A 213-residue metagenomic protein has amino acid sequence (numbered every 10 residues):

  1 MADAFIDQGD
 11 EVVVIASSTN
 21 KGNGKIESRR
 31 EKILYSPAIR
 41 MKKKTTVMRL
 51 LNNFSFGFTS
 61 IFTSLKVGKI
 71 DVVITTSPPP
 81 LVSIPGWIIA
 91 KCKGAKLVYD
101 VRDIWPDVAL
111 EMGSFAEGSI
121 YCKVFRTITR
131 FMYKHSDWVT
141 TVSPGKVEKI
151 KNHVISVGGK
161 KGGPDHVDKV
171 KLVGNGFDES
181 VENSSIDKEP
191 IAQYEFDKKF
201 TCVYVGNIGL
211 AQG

Functional and structural regions predicted by a protein language model:
M1-R29, L34-P37: N-terminal subdomain of nucleotide-sugar transferases
S18, G145, G176: Carbohydrate-associated surface elements
G22, F54-S60, I70-A95, Y99-V108: An aromatic- and histidine-rich active-site surface loop
K25-E27, I155-K160, D178, N183-F196 (+1 more regions): A short helix/loop element that forms part of the nucleotide-sugar donor recognition site in Leloir-type
K32-F62, G113-E117, Y121: A short, charged, and often flexible helix/loop element on the N-terminal side of the glycosyltransferase catalytic
F62-L65, L81-I84, I88-C92, S119-V139: Membrane-proximal helix-turn-helix segments that form the acceptor-binding/catalytic region of lipid-linked
K93-V98, D107-F131, I155-S156: Nucleotide-sugar donor phosphate/pyrophosphate-binding loop at the beta->alpha transition of glycosyltransferases
Y194, V205-G209: Short donor-sugar binding/catalytic loops of nucleotide-sugar-dependent glycosyltransferases, especially enzymes
